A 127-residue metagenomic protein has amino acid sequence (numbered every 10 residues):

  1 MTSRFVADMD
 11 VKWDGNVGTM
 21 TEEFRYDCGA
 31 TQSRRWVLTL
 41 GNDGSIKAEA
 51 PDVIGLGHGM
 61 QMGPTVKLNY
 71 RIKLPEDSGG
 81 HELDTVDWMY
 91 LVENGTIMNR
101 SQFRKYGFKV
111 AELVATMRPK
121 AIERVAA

Functional and structural regions predicted by a protein language model:
M1-S78, W88: Central antiparallel beta-sheet cores of small beta-barrel/beta-sandwich binding domains
D84-D87, L91-A127: Edge beta-strand at a domain terminus
